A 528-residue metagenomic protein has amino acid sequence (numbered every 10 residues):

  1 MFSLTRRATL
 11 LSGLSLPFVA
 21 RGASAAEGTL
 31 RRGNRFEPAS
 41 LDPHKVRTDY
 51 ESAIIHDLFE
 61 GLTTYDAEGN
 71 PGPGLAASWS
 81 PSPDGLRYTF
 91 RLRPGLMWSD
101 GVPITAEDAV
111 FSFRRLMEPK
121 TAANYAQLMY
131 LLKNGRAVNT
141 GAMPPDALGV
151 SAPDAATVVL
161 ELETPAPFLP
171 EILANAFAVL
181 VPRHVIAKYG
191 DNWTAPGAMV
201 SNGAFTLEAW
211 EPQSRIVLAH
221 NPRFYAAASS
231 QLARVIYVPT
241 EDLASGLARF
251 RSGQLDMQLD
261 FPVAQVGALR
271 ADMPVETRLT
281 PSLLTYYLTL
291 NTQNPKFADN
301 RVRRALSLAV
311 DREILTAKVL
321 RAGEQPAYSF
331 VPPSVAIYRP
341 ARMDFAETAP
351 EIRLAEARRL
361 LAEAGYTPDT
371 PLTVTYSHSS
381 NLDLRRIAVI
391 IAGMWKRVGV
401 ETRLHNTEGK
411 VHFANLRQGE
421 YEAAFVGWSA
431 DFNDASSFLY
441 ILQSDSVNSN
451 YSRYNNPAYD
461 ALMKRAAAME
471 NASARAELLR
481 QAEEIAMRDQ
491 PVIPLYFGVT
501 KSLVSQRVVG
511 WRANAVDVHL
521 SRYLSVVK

Functional and structural regions predicted by a protein language model:
A25-T29, G72, W98-T164, H184-L207: Surface-exposed, Gly/Pro/Thr- and Asp/Glu-enriched linker/hinge segments that connect structured elements
G33-D84, R114, T121, A198-N202: N-terminal lobe/hinge region of extracytoplasmic solute-binding protein
T105-S112, A155-E161, P165, G203-A204 (+6 more regions): Alpha-helical secondary-structure segments
G141-A156, L162-S230, R234, D242-A244 (+2 more regions): Gly/Pro-rich hinge or "lid" segments in bacterial periplasmic/extracellular proteins
S151, A317, P350, E401-H412 (+3 more regions): Extracytoplasmic/peripheral linker and loop segments enriched in polar/acidic and small residues with frequent Thr/Pro
G190-P196, P222-A268, A392, E401-R403: Ligand-site clamp/hinge motif
P326-E363, N381-R386: Structural transition elements
S502-K528: Long beta-strand-rich cores associated with HINT superfamily self-processing modules
